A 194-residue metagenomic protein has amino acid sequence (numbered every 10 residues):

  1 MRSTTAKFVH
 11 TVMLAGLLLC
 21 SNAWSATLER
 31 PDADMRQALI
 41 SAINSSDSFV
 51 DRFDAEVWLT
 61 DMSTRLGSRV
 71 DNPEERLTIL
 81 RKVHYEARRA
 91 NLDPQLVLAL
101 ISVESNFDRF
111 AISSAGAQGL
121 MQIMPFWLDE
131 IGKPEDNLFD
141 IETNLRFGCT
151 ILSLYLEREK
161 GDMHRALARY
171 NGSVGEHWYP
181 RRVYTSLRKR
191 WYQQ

Functional and structural regions predicted by a protein language model:
M1-R2, L18: Short amphipathic alpha-helical segments with a strong bias for extreme N-terminal helices that act as topogenic signals
R2-V12: Bacterial N-terminal signal peptides that target proteins for export
H10-C20: Bacterial N-terminal signal peptides
A23-S25: Boundary at the C-terminal end of the N-terminal hydrophobic targeting segment
T27-R30, D34-Q37, A42-Q194: Catalytic glycan-binding domains that act on GlcNAc-containing polysaccharides
